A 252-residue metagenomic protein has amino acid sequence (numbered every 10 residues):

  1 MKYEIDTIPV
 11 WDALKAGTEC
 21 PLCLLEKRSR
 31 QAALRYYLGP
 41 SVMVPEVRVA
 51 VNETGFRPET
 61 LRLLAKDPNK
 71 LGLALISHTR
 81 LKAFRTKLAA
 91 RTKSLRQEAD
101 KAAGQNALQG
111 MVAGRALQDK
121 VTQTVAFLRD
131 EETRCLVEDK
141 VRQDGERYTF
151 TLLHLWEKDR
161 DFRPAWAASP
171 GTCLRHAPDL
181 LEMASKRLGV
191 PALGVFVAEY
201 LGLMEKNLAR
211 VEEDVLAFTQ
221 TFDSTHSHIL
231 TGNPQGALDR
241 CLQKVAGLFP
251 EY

Functional and structural regions predicted by a protein language model:
I5-V10, P40-V51, D119-A126, E157-R163: Short, recurring structural edge motifs at helix starts
A16, A50-E53, L128-E131, W166-S169: Short metal-coordination and nucleic-acid-contact micro-motifs, chiefly zinc-binding Cys/His arrays
E19-C23, R134-E138: Short cysteine-rich clusters marking metal-coordination/redox-active sites
L24, P58-L61, D139, L174-A177: Cys/His-coordinated zinc-binding microdomains
S29-R30, K66, D144-G145, E182-M183: Short, non-ligating residues that shape and space the ligands of small metal-coordination modules and catalytic
G39-M43, L71-L88, L152-R160, K186-N207: Short amphipathic alpha-helical linker/capping segments at the junctions of internal repeats and modular domains
P58-A99, A103, T122: Hydrophobic, ordered structural segments
T92-G114, R134, F196-Y252: Long, charge-rich alpha-helical interaction segments
